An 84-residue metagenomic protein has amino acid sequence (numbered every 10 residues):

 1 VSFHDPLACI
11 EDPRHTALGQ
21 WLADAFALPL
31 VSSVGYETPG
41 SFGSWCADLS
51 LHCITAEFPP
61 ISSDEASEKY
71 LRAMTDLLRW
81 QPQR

Functional and structural regions predicted by a protein language model:
V1-R84: Structured catalytic-domain cores with a bias toward divalent-metal coordination
